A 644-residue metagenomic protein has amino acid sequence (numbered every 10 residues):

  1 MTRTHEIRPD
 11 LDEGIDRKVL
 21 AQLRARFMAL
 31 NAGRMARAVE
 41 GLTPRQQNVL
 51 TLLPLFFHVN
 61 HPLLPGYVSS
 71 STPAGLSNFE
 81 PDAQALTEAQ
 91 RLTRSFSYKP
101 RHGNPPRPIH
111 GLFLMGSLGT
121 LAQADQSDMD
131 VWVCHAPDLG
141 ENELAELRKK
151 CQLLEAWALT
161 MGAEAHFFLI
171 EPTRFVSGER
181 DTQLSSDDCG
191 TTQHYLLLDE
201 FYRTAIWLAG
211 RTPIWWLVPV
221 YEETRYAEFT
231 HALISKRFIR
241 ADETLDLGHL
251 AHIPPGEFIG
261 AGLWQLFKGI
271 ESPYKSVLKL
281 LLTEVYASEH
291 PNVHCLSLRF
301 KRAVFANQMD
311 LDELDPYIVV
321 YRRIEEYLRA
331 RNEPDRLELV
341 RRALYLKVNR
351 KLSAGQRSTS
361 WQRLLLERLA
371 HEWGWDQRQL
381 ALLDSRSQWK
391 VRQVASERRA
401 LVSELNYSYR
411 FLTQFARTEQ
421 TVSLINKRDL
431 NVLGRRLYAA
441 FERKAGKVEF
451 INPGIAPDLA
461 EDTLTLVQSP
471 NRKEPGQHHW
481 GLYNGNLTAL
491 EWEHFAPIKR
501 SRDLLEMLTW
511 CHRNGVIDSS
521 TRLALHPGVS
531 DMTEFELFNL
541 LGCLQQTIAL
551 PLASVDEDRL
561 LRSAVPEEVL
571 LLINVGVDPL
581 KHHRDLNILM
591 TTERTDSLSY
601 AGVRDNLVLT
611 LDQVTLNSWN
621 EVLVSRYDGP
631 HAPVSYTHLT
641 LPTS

Functional and structural regions predicted by a protein language model:
T4-R8: Non-catalytic peripheral regions of nucleotide-handling enzymes
P9-G103: Low-complexity, highly charged intrinsically disordered N-terminal segments that act as targeting/localization
L11, A232-D518, L523-Y636: Conserved nucleotidyltransferase catalytic core and NTase-mimicking acidic/glycine-rich helix/loop elements in nucleic
L92-Y98, P106-M115, V319-L328: Short linear interaction motifs
Y98-G103, G111-Q123, L154-A158: Catalytic micro-motifs at enzyme active sites that drive phosphoryl/nucleotidyl and oxygen chemistry
F113, L121-E146, E164-L169: Catalytic metal-binding acidic patch
A145-D242: Conserved catalytic core of two-metal-ion nucleotidyltransferases
T637-T643: Conserved small/polar residues in nucleotide/adenosyl-binding loops
